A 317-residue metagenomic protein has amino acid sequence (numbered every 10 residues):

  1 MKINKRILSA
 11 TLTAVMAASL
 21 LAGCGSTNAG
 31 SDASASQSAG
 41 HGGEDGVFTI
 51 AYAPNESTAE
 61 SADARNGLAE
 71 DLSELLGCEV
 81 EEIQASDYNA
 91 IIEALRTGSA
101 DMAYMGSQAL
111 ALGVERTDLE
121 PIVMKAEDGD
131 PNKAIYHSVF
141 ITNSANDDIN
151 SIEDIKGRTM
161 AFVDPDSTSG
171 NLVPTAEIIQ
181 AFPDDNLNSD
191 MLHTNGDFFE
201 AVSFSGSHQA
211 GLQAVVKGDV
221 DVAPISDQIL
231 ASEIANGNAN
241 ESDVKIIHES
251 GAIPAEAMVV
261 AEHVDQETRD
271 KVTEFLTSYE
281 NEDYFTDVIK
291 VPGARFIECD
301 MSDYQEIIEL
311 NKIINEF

Functional and structural regions predicted by a protein language model:
L20-S36: Bacterial lipoprotein signal-peptidase II cleavage site
G30, T159-E177, K271-F317: Ligand-binding clefts/hinges and TM-proximal coupling segments of bilobed small-molecule sensing domains
S38-R65, S167-S169: Extracytoplasmic "Venus flytrap"
V47-F48, S57-E79, E233, D283-Y284 (+1 more regions): Short, polar/charged alpha-helical segment
T49, A53-P54, V123-V139, N195-D197 (+2 more regions): Periplasmic-binding protein-like
E82-E93, T97, G106, N186-Q213: Short helix-initiation/N-cap motifs at beta->coil->alpha
S107-D118, P174-Q180, Q213-E241: A ligand-binding cleft/hinge motif common to bilobed small-molecule-binding domains
A126-F182: A conserved helix-loop-strand patch within extracytoplasmic ligand-binding domains of the periplasmic binding
